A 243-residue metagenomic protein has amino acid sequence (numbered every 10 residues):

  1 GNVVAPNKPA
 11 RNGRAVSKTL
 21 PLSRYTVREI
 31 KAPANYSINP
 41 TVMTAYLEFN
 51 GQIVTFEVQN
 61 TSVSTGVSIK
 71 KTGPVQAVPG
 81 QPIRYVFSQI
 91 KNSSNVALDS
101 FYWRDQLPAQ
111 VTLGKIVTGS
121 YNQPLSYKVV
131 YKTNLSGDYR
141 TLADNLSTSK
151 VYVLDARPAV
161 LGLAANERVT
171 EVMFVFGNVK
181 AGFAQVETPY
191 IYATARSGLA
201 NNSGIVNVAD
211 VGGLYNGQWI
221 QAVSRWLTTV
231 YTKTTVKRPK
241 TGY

Functional and structural regions predicted by a protein language model:
G1-Y243: Solvent-exposed loop/turn and edge beta-strand elements of beta-rich ligand-binding domains
